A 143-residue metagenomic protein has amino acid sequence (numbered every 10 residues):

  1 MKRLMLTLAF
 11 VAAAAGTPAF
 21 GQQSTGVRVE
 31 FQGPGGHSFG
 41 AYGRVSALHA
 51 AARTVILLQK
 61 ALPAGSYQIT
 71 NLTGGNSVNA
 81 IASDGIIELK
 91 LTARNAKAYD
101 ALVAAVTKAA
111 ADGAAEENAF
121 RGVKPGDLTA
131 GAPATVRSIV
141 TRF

Functional and structural regions predicted by a protein language model:
L4-A13: Sec-dependent N-terminal signal peptides
A14-A19: C-terminal segment of classical bacterial N-terminal signal peptides
Q22-F143: Midchain, well-structured core segments that form catalytic/ion-binding scaffolds
